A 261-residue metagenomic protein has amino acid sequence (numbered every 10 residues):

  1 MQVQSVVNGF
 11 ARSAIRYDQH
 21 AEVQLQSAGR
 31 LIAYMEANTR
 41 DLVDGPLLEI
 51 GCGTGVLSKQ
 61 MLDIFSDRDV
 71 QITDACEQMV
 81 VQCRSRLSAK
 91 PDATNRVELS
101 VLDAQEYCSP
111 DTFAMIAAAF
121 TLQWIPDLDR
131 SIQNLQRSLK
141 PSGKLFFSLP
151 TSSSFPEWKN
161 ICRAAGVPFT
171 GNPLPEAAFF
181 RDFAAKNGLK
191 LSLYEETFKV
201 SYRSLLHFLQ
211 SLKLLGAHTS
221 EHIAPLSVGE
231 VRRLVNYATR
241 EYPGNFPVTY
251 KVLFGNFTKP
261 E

Functional and structural regions predicted by a protein language model:
M1-I15: N-terminal, positively charged/glycine-rich alpha-helical extensions of SAM-dependent methyltransferases
H20-V23, T54-V56, K190-E261: Conserved Class I S-adenosyl-L-methionine
E22-D44: Conserved alpha-helix/loop element of class I SAM-dependent methyltransferases that forms part of the SAM/SAH-binding
G45-Y107: Class I SAM-dependent methyltransferase SAM/SAH-binding core
Q105-I116: A short acidic, Gly/Pro-enriched loop at the edge of an enzyme's catalytic core that lines a small-molecule cofactor
A114-D127: A short SAM/SAH-binding and catalytic strip from SAM-dependent methyltransferases
D129-K144: A short glycine-rich, Lys/Arg-flanked "PGG" loop and its adjoining helix->strand segment in the class I
S142-S204, H218-V228: Conserved catalytic/acceptor-binding region of the Class I
